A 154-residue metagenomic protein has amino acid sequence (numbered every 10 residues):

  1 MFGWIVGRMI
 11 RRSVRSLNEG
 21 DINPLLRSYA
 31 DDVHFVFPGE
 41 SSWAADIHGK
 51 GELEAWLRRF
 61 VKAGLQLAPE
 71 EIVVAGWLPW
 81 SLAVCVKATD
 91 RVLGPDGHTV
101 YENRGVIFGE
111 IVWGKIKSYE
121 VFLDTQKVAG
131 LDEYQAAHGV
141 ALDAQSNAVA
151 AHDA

Functional and structural regions predicted by a protein language model:
M1-R27, D31, A137-A154: Short, low-complexity N-terminal intrinsically disordered segments enriched in polar/charged residues
S13, L25-L26, V33, G49 (+4 more regions): Hydrophobic pocket/interface hotspot
N23-L26, A30-W77: A solvent-exposed, acidic/Ser-Thr-rich amphipathic alpha-helical stretch
D46, D96-G97, V128-E133: A short, polar/proline- and glycine-enriched secondary-structure boundary/capping micro-motif
A68-P69, V100-I107: Short, surface-exposed coil-to-beta transition loops
P79-D90: A short hydrophobic beta-strand element
R91-V100: Short, cysteine-centered beta-strand-loop-beta hairpins and adjacent loop/turn segments enriched in charged/polar
R104-Q135: Short beta-strand edge/turn micro-motifs at domain boundaries
